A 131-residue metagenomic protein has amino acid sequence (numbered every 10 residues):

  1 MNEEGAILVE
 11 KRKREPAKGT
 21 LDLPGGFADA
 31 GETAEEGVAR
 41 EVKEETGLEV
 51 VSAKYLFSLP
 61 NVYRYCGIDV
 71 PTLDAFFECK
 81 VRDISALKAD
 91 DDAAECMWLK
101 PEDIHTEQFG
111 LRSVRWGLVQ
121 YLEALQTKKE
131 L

Functional and structural regions predicted by a protein language model:
M1-D22, V50, V81: N-terminal strand-loop-strand
P16, V62, H105: Flexible, glycine-rich phosphate/dinucleotide-binding loops and adjacent beta-alpha linkers at cofactor/substrate
D22, F76, W98: Conserved beta-strand segments that form the floor/walls of ligand-binding pockets within enzyme and binding domains
L23-L56: The catalytic Nudix box helix
A28, V50, L59, V81 (+2 more regions): Hydrophobic pocket-lining residues within nucleotide cofactor-binding pockets
L59-A86, L125: Active-site-adjacent beta-strand/loop module that shapes the phosphate/pyrophosphate-binding cleft
A86-L131: Nudix hydrolase/Nudix homology domain
